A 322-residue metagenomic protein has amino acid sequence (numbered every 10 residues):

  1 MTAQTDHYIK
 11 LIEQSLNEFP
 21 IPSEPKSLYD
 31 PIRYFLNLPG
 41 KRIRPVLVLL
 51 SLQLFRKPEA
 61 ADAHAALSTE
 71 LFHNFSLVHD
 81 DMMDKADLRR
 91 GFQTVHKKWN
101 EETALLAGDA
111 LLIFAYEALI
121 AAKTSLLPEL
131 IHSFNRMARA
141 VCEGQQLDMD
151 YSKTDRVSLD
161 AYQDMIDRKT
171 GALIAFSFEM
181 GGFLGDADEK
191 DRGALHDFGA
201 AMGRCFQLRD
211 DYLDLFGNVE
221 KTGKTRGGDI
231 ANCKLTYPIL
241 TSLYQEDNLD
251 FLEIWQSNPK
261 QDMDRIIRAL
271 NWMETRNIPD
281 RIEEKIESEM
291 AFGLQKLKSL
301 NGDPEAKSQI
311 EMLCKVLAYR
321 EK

Functional and structural regions predicted by a protein language model:
M1, T5, I9, P259-D262 (+3 more regions): Intrinsic-disorder-associated interaction segments
H7-L11, I21-F251, E287, K315: Mg2+-dependent prenyl diphosphate-binding active-site environment of isoprenoid biosynthetic enzymes
I239, G293, I310: Hydrophobic, well-ordered secondary-structure elements that form the walls of internal hydrophobic environments
D250-L297: Mobile late-domain/C-terminal helix-loop "cap" segments that border catalytic sites or the cytosolic face
E289, D303-K322: Short, amphipathic C-terminal "tail helix"
